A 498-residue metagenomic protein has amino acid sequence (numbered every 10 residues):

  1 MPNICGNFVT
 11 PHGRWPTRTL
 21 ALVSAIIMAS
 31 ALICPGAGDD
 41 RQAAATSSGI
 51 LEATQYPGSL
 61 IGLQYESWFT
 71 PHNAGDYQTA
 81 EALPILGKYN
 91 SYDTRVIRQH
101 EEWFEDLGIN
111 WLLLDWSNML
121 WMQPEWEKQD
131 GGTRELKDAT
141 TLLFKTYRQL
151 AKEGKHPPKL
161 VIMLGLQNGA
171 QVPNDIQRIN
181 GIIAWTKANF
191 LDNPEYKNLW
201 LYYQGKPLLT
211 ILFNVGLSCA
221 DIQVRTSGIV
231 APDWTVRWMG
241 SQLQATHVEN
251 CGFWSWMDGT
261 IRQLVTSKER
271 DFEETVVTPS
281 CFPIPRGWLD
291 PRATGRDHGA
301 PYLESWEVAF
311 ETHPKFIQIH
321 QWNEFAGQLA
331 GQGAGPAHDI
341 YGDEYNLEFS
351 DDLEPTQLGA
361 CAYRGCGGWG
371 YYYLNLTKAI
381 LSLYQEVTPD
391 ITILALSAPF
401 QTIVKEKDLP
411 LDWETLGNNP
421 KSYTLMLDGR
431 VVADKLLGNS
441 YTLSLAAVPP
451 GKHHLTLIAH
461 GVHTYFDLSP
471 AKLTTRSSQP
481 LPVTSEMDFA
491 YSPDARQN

Functional and structural regions predicted by a protein language model:
D40-P389: Glycan-processing catalytic domains of CAZymes
S382-E406, S478-T484, D488-D494: Short, compositionally biased P/S/T/A/G/V-rich stretches that sit at domain boundaries
L411-T415: Aromatic/hydrophobic beta-strand junction motif of beta-rich domains
K421-L425: Short beta-strand elements bearing conserved aromatic residues within extracellular beta-rich modules
V432-N439: Short beta-strand segments within Ig-like beta-sandwich modules, predominantly Fibronectin type-III
L445-K452: Surface-exposed, short loops/turns at beta-strand junctions within beta-sandwich domains
